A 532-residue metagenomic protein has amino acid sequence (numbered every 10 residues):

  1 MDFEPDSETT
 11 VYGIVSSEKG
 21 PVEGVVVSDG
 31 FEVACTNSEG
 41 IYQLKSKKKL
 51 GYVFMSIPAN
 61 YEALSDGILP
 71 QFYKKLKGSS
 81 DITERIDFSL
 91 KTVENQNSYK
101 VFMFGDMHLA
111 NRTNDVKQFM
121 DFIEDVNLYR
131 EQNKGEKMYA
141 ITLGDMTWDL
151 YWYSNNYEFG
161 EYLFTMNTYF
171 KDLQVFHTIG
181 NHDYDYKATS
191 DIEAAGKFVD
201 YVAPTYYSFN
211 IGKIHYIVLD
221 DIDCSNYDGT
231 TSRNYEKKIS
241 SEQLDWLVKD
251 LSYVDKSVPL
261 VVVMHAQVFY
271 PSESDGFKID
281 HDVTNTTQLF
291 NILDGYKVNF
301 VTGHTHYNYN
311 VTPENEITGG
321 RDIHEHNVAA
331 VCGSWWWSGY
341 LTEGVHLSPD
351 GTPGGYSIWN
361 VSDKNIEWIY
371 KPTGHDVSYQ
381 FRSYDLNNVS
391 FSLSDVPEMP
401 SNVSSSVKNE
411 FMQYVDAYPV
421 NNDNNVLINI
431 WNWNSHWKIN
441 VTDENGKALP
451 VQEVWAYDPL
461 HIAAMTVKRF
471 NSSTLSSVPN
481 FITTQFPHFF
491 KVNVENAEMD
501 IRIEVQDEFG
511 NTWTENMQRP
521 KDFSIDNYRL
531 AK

Functional and structural regions predicted by a protein language model:
F3-T10, S17-E18, N60-S154, K532: N-terminal active-site segment of His-dependent metallophosphoesterases
E8-V11, E18, I68-G78, G105 (+3 more regions): Metal-dependent phosphoesterase/phosphodiesterase active-site architecture
T9-F31: Short, ordered, surface-exposed loop/turn motifs in non-cytosolic proteins
S17-E18, I86-E94, M107-L109, F198-F277 (+1 more regions): Conserved catalytic scaffold of divalent metal-dependent phosphoesterases
E23, S28-S46: Short, acidic Ser/Thr/Gly-rich low-complexity loop/linker segments typical of extracellular and cell-surface proteins
Y42, E84-I86, H488-F490: Short strand-edge motifs at loop-to-beta-strand transitions and within beta-strands of extracellular beta-rich domains
A59-G78, Y151-V254, I279-V301, Y307-S362 (+1 more regions): Extended active-site neighborhood of metal-dependent phosphoesterases/phosphodiesterases
D106, G144-D145, G180-N181, H265 (+1 more regions): Active-site glycine-centered loops adjacent to acidic/histidine catalytic or metal-binding residues that shape
